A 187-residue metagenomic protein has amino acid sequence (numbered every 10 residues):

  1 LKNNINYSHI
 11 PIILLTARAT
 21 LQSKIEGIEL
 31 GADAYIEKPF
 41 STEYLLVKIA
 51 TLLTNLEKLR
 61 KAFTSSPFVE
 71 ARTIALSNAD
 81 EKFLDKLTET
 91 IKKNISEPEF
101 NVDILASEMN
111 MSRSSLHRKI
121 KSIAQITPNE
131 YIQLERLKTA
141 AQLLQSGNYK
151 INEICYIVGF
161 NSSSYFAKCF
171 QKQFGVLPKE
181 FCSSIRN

Functional and structural regions predicted by a protein language model:
S8, A19-A34: Alpha4 helix (beta4-alpha4-beta5 surface) of REC/receiver domains from two-component response regulators
S23, F40-I49, K61: C-terminal output helix
I36-K38: A Lys-centered signature of the CheY-like receiver
A50-S66: The C-terminal output helix
T88-F100, I120, A124, A141-K150 (+2 more regions): Basic, amphipathic alpha-helical hairpins
V102-Y131, I157-E180: Basic/polar phosphate-binding segments, predominantly the helix-turn-helix DNA-binding elements of transcriptional
S122-N161, S183-N187: Terminal helix-turn-helix DNA-binding modules in bacterial transcription factors
